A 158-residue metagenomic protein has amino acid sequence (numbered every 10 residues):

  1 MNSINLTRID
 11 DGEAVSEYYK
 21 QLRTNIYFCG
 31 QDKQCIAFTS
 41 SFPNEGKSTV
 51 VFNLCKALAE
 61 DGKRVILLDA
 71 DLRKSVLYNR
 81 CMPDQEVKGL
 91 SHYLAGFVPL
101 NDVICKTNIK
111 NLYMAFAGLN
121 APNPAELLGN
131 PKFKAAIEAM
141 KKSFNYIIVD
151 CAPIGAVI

Functional and structural regions predicted by a protein language model:
M1-I158: P-loop NTP-binding module
